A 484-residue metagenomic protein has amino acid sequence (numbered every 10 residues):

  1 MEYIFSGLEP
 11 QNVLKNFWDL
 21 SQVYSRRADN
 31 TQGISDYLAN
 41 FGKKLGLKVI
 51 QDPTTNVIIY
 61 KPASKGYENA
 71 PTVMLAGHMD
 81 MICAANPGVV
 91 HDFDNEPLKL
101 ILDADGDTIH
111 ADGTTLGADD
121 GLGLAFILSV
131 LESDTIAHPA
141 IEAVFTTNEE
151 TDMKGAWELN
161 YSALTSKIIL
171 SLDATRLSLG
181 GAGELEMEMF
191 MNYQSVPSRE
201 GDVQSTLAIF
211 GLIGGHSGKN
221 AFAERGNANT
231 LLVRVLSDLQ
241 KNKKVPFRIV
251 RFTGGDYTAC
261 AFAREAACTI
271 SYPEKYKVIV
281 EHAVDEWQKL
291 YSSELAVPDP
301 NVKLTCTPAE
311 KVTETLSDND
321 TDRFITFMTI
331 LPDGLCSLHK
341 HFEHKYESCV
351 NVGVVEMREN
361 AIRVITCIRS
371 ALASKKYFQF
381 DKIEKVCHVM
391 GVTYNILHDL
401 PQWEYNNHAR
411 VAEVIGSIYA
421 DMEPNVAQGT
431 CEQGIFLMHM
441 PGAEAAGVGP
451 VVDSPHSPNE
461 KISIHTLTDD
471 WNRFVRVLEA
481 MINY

Functional and structural regions predicted by a protein language model:
Y3-D107: Acidic/His- and Gly-rich active-site-bordering loop/insert found across diverse amide/peptide-bond hydrolases
F5, E9-P10, K340-E343, E347-R363 (+2 more regions): Zn-dependent metallopeptidase/amidohydrolase metal-coordination segment
Y67-K167, Q204, D318-T321, D333-H339 (+2 more regions): Active-site metal-coordination/substrate-binding segment of hydrolases, especially metallo-dependent peptidases
K99-T114, I213-G215, Y419-A420, V452-H456: Glycine/charged-rich beta-loop-alpha catalytic/anionic-binding loops adjacent to active sites
D105-H110, E149-T151, A156-R369: Midchain, well-structured core segments that form catalytic/ion-binding scaffolds
R225-N242, Y272-K277, D320-T329, C336-K340 (+4 more regions): His/Asp/Glu-rich mid-to-C-terminal helical/loop segments that flank catalytic regions of hydrolases
R225-T253, F380, T393, L397-A443: Active-site-adjacent substrate-binding region of metalloamidase/peptidase-like peptide-processing proteins
M357-I365, R369-V411: C-terminal structural cap/anchor segments
